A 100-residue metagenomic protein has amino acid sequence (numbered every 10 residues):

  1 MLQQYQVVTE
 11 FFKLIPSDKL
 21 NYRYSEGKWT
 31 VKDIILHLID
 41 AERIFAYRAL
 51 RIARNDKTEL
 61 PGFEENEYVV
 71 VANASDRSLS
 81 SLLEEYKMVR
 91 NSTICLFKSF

Functional and structural regions predicted by a protein language model:
M1-K32, R43-F100: Aromatic-glycine hotspot motif
H37, A41: Histidine-centered divalent metal-coordination motifs
